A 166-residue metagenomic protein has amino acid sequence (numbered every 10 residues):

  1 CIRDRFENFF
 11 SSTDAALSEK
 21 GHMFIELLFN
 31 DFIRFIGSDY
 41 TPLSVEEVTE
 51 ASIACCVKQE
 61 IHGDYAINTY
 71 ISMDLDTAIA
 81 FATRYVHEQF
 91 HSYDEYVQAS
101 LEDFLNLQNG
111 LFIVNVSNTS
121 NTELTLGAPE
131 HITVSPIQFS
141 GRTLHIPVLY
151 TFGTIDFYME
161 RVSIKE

Functional and structural regions predicted by a protein language model:
R3-E166: N-terminal auxiliary interaction/assembly segments of multi-subunit proteins
